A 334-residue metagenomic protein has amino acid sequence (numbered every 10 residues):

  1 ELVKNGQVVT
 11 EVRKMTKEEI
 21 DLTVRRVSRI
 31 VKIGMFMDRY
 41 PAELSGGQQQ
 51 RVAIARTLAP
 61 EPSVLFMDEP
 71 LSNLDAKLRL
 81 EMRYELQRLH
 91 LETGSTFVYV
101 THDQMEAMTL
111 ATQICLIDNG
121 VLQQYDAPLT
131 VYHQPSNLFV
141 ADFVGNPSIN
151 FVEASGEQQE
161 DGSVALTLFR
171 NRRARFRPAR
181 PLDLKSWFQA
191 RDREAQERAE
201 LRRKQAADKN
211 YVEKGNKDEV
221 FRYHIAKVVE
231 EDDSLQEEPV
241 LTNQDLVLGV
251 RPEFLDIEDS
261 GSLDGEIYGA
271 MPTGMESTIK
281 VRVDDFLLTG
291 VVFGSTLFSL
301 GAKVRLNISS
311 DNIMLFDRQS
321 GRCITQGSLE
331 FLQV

Functional and structural regions predicted by a protein language model:
E1-F139: ABC ATPase nucleotide-binding domains
S45-G46, V144, E153, L248 (+2 more regions): Short glycine-rich loop/turn motifs that provide flexible caps or phosphate-binding loops at active sites
Q48-Q49, P147, E276: Gly/Ser/Thr-rich beta-alpha loop segments that engage phosphate groups in nucleotides
T96, T101-K217: Internal alpha/beta loop-helix hairpins
E160-V334: Non-catalytic connector elements of ABC transporters
